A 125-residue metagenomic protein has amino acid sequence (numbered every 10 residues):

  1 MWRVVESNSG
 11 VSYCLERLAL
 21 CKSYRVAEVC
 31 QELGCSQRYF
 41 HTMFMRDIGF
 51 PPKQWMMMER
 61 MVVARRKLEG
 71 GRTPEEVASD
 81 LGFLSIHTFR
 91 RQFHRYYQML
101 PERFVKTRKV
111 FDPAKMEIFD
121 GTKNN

Functional and structural regions predicted by a protein language model:
M1-G10, T42, I48-E59: Short, Lys/Arg-enriched anionic-surface-contact patches
M1-S7, C14-E16, E102-R108, N124-N125: Short secondary-structure transition/capping segments
E6, G10-R25, F44, I48 (+4 more regions): Basic, amphipathic alpha-helical hairpins
L20-S23, K106, V110: Generic surface-pattern signal
A27-W55, S79-R103: Basic/polar phosphate-binding segments, predominantly the helix-turn-helix DNA-binding elements of transcriptional
R46-L84, T107-N125: Terminal helix-turn-helix DNA-binding modules in bacterial transcription factors
